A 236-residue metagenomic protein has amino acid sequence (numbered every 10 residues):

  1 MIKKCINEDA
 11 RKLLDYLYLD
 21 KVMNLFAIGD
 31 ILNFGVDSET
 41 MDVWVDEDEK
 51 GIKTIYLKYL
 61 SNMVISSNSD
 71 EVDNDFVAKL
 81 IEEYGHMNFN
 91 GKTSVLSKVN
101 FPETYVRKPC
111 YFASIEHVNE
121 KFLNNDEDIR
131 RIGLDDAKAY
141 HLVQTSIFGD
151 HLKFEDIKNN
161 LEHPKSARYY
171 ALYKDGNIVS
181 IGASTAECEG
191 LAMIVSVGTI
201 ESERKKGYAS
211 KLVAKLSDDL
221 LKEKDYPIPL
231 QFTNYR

Functional and structural regions predicted by a protein language model:
M1-F26, H117-K153: Short amphipathic alpha-helix that is part of the acyltransferase structural core
M1-I2, K21-N24, I28-Y84, S180-V195: Conserved donor-binding loop and adjoining core beta-sheet/short helix segment in diverse acyl/aminoacyl transferases
V22-T40, G149-Y169, Y173-D175, A183: Active-site rim helix/loop that mediates acceptor-substrate recognition in acyltransferases
I52, Y59-D126: Acyl-donor-binding surface of acyltransferase catalytic domains
E71-K79, T199, K205-L220: Conserved acetyl-CoA-binding loop-helix of GNAT-fold acetyltransferases
N90-L96, P229-R236: Conserved beta-strand-loop-alpha-helix junction that forms the acyl-donor binding cleft
A171, M193, G198: Conserved beta-strand segments that form the floor/walls of ligand-binding pockets within enzyme and binding domains
A171-Y173, T185-E187, K206-D219, L230-N234: Recognition helices and adjacent regulatory flanks at domain boundaries
